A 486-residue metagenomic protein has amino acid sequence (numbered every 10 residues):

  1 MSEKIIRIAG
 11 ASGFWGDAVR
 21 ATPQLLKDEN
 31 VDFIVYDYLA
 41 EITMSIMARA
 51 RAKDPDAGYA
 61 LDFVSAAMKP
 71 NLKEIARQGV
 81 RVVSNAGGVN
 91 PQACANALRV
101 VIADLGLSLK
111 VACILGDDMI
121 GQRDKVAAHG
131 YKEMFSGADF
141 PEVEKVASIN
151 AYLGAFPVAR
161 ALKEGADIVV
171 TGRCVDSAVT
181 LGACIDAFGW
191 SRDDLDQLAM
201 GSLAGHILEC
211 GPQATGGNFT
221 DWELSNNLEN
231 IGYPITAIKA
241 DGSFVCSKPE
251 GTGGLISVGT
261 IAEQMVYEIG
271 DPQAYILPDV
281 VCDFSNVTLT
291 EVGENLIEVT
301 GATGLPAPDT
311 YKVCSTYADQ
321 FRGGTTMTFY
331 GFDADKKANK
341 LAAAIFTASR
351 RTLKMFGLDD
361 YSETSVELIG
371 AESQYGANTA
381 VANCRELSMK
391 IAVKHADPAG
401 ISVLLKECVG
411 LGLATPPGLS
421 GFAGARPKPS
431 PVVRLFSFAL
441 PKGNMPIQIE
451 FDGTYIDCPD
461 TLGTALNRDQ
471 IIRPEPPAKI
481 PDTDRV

Functional and structural regions predicted by a protein language model:
M1-L26: N-terminal amphipathic/basic leader segments beginning at the initiator methionine
S2-K4, E41-A57, A76-Q78, M119-E144: Gly-rich Lys/Arg/Thr-decorated short loops/hinges at beta-loop-alpha junctions or inter-strand turns that position
F14-W15, A40-I42, A86-A95, R173-V179 (+1 more regions): Gly/Ser/Thr-rich loops at beta-strand to alpha-helix junctions that form or flank small-molecule/cofactor-binding
A103-M119, L181-W222, N226: Catalytic or ion-translocation cores adjacent to nucleophile or general acid/base/metal-coordination motifs in diverse
S108-V111, A214-N226, P272-L289, S349-I369 (+1 more regions): Flexible, glycine/charged-enriched surface loops at secondary-structure junctions
L109-T171, S177: Active-site cavity-forming subdomains of large catalytic enzyme subunits
L198-P306, R322: A conserved active-site cap/scaffold subdomain adjacent to cofactor or substrate pockets
G301-V486: C-terminal non-catalytic interaction/assembly regions of soluble proteins
